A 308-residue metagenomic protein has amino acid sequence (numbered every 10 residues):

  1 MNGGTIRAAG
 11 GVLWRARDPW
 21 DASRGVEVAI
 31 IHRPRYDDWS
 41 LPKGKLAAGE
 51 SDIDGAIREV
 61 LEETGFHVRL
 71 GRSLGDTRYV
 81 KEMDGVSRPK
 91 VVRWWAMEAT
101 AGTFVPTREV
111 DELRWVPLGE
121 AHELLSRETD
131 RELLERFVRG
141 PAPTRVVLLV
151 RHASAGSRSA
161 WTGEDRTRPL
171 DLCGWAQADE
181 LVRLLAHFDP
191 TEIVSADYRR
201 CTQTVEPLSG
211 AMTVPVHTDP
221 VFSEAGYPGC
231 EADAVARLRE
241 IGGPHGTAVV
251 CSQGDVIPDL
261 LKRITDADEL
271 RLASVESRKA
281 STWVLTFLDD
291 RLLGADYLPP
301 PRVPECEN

Functional and structural regions predicted by a protein language model:
M1-L41, V147-H152: N-terminal strand-loop-strand
S23-H67, W161-R168, C173: Conserved Nudix-box catalytic region and its N-terminal flanking loop in Nudix hydrolases and closely related
D37-D38, F104-S157: Nudix hydrolase/Nudix homology domain
G44, G55, P143-G229, P258 (+2 more regions): Active-site-proximal alpha-helix that buttresses catalytic centers in soluble enzyme cores
L46-R69, T77-T129: Unchanged
H67-D76, V214-D219: A short coil-to-beta-strand element that immediately follows conserved catalytic motifs
S126-E132, R136, K262, D266 (+2 more regions): Non-catalytic terminal regions with compositionally biased, polar/charged low complexity
V235-L293: Active-site-adjacent alpha-helix immediately C-terminal to a catalytic or transition-state-stabilizing loop
